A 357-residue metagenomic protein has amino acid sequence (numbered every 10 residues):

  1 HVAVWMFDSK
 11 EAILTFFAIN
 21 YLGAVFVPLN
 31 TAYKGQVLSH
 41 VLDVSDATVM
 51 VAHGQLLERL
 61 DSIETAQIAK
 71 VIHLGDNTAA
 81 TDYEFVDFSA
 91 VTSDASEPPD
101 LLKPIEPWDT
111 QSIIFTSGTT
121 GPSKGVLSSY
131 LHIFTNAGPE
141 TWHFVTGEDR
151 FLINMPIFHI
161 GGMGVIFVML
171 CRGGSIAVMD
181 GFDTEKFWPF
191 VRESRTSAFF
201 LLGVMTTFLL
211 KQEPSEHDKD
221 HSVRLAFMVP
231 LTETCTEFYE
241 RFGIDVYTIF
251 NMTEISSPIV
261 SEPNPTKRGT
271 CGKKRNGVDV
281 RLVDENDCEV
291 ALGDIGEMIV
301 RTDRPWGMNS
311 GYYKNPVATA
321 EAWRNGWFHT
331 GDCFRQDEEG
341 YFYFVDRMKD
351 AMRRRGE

Functional and structural regions predicted by a protein language model:
V2, I19, M50, T110 (+7 more regions): Conserved S/T- and glycine-rich ATP-binding loop of Class I adenylate-forming
F7-V27, T31-G35, D43-V49, E148-R150 (+3 more regions): A short helix-loop-beta submotif of the ANL/AMP-binding
L14, Y21-S89, H217: Structural core segment of the AMP-binding/adenylate-forming
S93-F115, P122, F144-R150: Conserved pre-ATP/AMP-binding loop-to-beta segment of ANL
F134-R150, F158-S197, F208, Q212: Conserved AMP-binding/adenylation subdomain of ANL enzymes
C171, E193-L201, L210-R268, D279 (+1 more regions): Gly/Ser/Thr-rich phosphate-binding loop
R281-R301, R335-E339: Conserved beta-loop-beta connector loops within the AMP-binding
I299-R355: Conserved ATP-binding/catalytic segment of the ANL
